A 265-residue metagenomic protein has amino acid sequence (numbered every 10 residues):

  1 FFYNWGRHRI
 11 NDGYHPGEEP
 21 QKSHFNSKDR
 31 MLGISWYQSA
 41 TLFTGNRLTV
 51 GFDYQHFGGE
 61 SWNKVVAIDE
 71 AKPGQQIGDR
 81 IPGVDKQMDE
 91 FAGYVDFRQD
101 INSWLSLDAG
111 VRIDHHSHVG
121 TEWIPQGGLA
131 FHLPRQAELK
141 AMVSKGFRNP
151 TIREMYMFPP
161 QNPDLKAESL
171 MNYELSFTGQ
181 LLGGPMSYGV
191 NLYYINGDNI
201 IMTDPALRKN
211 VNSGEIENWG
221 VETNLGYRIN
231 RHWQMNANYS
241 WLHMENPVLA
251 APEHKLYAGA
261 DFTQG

Functional and structural regions predicted by a protein language model:
F1-D12, H132-P134, E138-K140, K166-W219 (+2 more regions): Membrane-embedded beta-barrel scaffold of Gram-negative outer-membrane proteins
F1-V119, M186-L192, N236: Face-selective signature of the C-terminal outer-membrane beta-barrel domain
Y3-R9, Y54-E60, D89, V111-S117 (+7 more regions): Transmembrane beta-strands of outer-membrane beta-barrel pores
N4, R9-E19, E60-D69, V119-P125 (+3 more regions): Outer-membrane beta-barrel translocator domains and adjoining extracellular loop/strand segments of Gram-negative
S23-M31, V84-E90, H116-E122, K166-L170 (+4 more regions): Transmembrane beta-barrel outer-membrane domains
R30-W36, D89-V95, L107, V111 (+6 more regions): Hydrophobic, lipid-facing positions within transmembrane beta-strands of outer-membrane proteins
Q38-L42, D89, R98-D100, I113 (+10 more regions): Residue-level signature of outer-membrane beta-barrel architecture
D100-L107, Y188, L192-N196, N212-G265: Gram-negative outer-membrane beta-barrel transporters
